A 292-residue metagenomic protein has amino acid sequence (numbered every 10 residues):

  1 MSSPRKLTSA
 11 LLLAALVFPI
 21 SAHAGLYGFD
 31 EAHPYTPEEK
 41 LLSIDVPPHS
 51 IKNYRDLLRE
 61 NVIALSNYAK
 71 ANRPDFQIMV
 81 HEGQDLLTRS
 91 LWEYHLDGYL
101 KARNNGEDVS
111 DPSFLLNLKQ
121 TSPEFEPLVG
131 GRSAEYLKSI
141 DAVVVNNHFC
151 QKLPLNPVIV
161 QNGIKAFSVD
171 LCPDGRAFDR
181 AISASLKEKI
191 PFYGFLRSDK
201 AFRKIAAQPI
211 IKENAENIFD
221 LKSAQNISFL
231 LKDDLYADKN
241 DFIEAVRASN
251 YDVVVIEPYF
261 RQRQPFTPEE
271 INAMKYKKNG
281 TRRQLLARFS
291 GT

Functional and structural regions predicted by a protein language model:
S2-A10: Bacterial N-terminal signal peptides that target proteins for export
A10-P19: Bacterial N-terminal signal peptides
I20-A24: Sec/Tat signal peptide C-region and signal peptidase I cleavage site
G25-T292: Glycan-processing catalytic domains of CAZymes
